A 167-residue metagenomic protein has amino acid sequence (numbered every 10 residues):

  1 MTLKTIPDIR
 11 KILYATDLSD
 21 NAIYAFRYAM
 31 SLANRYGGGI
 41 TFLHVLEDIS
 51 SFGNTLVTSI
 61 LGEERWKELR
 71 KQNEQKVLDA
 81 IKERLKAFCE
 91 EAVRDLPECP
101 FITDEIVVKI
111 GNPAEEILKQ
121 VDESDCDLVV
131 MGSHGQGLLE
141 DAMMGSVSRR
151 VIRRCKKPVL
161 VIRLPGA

Functional and structural regions predicted by a protein language model:
M1-P7, I49, S59, E83 (+2 more regions): Structural beta-alpha unit
L3-K71, P97: Small/aliphatic-rich secondary-structure junction motif
L43, E105-K109, L160: General small-molecule cofactor/ligand-binding pocket signal
F52-N54, L118-K119, A142: Short, well-ordered secondary-structure micro-motifs
E64-D79, T103: Short glycine/proline- and acidic residue-enriched helix-loop micro-motifs that form flexible lids or anion-recognition
L128-R150, L164: Glycine-rich, Arg-bearing micro-motifs that act as flexible, cationic patches
K157-P165: Short, flexible loop segments at boundaries between secondary-structure elements
